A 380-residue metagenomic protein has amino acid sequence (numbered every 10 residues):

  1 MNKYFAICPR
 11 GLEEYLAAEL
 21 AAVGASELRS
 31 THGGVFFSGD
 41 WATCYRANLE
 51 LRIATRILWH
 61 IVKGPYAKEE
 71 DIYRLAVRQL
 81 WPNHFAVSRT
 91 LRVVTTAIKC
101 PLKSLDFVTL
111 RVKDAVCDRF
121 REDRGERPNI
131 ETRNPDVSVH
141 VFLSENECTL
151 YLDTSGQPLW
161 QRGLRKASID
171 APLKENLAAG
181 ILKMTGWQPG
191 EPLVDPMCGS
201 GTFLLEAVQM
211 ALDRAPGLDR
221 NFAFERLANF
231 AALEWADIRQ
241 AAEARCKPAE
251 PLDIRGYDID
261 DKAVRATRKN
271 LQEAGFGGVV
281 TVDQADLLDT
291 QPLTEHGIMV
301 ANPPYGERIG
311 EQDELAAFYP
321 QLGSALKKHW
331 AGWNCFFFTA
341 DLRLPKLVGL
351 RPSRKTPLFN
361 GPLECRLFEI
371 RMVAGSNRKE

Functional and structural regions predicted by a protein language model:
M1-V137, E380: Non-catalytic nucleic-acid substrate-recognition regions in nucleic-acid-modifying enzymes
C8, D258, T339: Short beta-strand/turn micro-motifs composed of small residues that flank or help shape donor/cofactor-binding pockets
R46, L51, Q157-R162, K166-A167 (+1 more regions): Flexible, glycine-/basic-rich loop-and-beta segments that form/coincide with the SAM-dependent methyltransferase
I98-P101, Q157-P158, P304-R308: A short, flexible beta-alpha/helix-coil linker loop
L150-M184: SAM-dependent Rossmann-like transferase core, predominantly class I methyltransferases with a strong bias toward
L173-Q291, R308, Q312-A316: Conserved S-adenosyl-L-methionine
D286-D289, L293-E380: C-terminal catalytic and target-recognition region of SAM-dependent MTase-like enzymes, primarily methyltransferases
